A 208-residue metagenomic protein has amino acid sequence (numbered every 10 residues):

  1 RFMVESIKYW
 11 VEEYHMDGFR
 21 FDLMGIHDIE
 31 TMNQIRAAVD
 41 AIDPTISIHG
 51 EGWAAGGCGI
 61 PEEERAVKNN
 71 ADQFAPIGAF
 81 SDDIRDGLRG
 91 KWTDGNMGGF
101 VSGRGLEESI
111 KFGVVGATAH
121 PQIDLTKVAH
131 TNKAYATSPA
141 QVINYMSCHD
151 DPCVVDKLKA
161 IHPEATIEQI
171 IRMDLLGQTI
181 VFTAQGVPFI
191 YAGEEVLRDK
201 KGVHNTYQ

Functional and structural regions predicted by a protein language model:
R1-R65, A79-F80: Active-site neighborhood of glycoside hydrolase catalytic domains
R36, T45-Y207: Conserved alpha/beta catalytic core and glycan-binding cleft of carbohydrate-active enzymes
